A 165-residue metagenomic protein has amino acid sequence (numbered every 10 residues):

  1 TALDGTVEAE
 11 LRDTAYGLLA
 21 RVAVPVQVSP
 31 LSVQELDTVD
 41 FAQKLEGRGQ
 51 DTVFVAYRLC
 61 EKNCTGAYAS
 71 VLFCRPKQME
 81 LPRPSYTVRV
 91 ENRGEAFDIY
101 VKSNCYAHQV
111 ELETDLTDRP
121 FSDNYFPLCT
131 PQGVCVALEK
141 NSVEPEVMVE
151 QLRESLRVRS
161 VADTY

Functional and structural regions predicted by a protein language model:
T1, L72-G94: Low-complexity, acidic Ser/Thr/Pro/Gly-rich terminal tails and inter-domain linkers that flank the onset of structured
T1-G5, S103-E111: A short beta-turn/strand-edge loop motif at beta-sheet boundaries
G5, L19-V22, T65-L72: Extracellular and select intracellular beta-sandwich modules with Ser/Thr-enriched, small-residue motifs on
V7-Q50, T117-E146: Intrinsically disordered, low-complexity Pro/Gly/Ser/Thr-rich segments with frequent PxxP/GP/PP motifs and embedded
D13-A15, N63-T65, L116-D118, A162-T164: Solvent-exposed strand-loop boundary residues in beta-sheet-rich modules
L45-C64, E144-D163: Short, aromatic- and glycine-rich surface loops/edge beta-strands on solvent-exposed regions
E95-I99: Structural beta-strand segments of beta-rich domains
Q109-T117, L152: Extended Gly/Ser/Thr-rich low-complexity repeat segments, especially those forming or decorating extracellular
